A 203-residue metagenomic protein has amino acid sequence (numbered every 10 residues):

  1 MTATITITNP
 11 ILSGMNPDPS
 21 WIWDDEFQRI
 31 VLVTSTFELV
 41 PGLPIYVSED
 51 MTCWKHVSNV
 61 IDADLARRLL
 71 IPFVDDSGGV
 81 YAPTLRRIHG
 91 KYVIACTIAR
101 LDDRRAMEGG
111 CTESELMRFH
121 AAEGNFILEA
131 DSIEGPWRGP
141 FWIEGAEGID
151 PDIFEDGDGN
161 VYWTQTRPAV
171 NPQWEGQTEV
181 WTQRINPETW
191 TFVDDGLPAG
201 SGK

Functional and structural regions predicted by a protein language model:
M1-K203: Carbohydrate-active catalytic/glycan-binding domains of CAZyme proteins, especially the secreted or lumenal ectodomains
